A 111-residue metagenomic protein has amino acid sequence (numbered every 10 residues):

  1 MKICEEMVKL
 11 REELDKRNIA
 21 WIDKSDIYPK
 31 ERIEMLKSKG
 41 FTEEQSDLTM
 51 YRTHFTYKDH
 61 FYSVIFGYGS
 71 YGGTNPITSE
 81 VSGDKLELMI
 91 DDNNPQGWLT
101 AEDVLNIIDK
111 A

Functional and structural regions predicted by a protein language model:
I3-I22, R32, L36: Amphipathic alpha-helical segments
E6-R11, S82-A111: Ampiphathic alpha-helical segments that act as solvent-exposed interaction surfaces
W21-E80: Amphipathic, interaction-prone secondary-structure segments
